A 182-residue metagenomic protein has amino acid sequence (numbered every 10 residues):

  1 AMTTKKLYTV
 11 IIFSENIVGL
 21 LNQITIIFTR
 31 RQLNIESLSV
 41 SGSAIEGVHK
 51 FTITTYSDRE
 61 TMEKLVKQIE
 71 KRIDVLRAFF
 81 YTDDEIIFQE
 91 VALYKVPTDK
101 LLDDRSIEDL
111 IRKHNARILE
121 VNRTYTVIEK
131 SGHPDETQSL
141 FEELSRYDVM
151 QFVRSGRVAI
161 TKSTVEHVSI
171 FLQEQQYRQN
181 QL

Functional and structural regions predicted by a protein language model:
A1-K50, T54-L182: Long, contiguous binding/interaction regions
